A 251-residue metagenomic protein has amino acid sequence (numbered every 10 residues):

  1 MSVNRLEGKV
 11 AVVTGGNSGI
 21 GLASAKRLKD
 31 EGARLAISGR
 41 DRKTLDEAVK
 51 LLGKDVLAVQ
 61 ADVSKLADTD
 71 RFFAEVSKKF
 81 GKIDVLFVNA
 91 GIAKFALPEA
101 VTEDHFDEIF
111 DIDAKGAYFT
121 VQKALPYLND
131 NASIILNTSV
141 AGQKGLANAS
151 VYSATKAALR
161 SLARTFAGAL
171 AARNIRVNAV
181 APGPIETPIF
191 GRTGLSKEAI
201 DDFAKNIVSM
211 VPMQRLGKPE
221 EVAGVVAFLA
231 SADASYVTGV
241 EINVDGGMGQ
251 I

Functional and structural regions predicted by a protein language model:
S2, K144, A227, T238-I251: Short C-terminal tail/terminal secondary-structure segment of NAD(P)H-dependent dehydrogenase/reductase domains
V10, N17-S18: Conserved glycine-rich cofactor-binding loop
L97-P98, T102-F110, I207: Substrate-binding pocket helix/loop in short-chain dehydrogenase/reductase
V121, T155, A163: Active-site helix of classical SDR
L125, A179, D202-D233, V237 (+1 more regions): C-terminal helical subdomain
P126-Y127, G168-A172, S235: Alpha-helical segment proximal to the catalytic Tyr-Lys
S139: Residue(s) in the substrate-gating loop at a strand-loop-helix junction that position the organic substrate next
